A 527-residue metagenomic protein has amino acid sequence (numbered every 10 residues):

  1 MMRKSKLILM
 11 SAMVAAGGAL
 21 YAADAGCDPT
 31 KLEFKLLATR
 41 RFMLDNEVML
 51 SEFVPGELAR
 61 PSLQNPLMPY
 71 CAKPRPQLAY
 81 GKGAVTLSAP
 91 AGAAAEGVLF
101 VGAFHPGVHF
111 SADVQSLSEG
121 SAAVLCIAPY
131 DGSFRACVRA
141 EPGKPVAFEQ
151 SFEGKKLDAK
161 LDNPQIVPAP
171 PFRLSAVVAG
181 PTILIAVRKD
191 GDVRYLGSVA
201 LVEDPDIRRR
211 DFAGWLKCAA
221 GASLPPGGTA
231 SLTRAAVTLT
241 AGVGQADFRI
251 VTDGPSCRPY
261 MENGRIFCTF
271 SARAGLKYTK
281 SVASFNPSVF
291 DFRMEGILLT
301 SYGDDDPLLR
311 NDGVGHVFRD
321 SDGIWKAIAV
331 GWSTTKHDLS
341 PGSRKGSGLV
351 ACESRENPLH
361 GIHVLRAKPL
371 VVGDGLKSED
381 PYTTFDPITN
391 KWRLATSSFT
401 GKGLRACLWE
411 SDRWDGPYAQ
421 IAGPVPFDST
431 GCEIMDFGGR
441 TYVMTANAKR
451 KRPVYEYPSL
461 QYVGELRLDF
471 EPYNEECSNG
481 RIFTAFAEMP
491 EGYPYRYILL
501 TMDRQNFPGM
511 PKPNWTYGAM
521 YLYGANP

Functional and structural regions predicted by a protein language model:
M1-L9: Bacterial N-terminal signal peptides that target proteins for export
A12-Y21: Hydrophobic h-region of N-terminal signal peptides that target proteins for export in Gram-negative bacteria
A23-P527: Carbohydrate-active catalytic/glycan-binding domains of CAZyme proteins, especially the secreted or lumenal ectodomains
